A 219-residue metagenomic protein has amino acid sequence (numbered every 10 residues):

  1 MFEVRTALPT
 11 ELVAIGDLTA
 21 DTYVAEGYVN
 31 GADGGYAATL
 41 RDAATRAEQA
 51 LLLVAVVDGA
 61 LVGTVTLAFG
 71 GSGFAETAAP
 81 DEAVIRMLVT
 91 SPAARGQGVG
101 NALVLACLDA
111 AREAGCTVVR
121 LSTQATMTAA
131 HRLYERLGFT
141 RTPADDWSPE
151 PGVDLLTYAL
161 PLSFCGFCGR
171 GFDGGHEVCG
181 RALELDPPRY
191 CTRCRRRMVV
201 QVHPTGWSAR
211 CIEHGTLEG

Functional and structural regions predicted by a protein language model:
T6-P92, V104-A106, A110: Acetyl-CoA-dependent GNAT
D21, D81-E82, T117-R120, Q124-H131 (+1 more regions): C-terminal "cap" of GNAT-fold acetyltransferases
P80, I85, S122, G174 (+2 more regions): Flanking scaffold residues of small Cys/His-coordinated metal-binding clusters
M87-L105, R112-A114, A125-R132, R136: Conserved glycine-rich acetyl-CoA-binding loop
L162, H176, P188, S208: Residues immediately within or flanking Cys/His clusters that coordinate Zn2+ in small zinc-binding modules
G166-G169, G180-E184, R195, I212-G215: Cys/His-coordinated zinc-binding microdomains
D173, E184-P188, M198-V199, T216-G219: Short functional micro-motifs and their immediate structural scaffolds
R181-L185, V200-A209: Short linker/helix segments within small regulatory modules
